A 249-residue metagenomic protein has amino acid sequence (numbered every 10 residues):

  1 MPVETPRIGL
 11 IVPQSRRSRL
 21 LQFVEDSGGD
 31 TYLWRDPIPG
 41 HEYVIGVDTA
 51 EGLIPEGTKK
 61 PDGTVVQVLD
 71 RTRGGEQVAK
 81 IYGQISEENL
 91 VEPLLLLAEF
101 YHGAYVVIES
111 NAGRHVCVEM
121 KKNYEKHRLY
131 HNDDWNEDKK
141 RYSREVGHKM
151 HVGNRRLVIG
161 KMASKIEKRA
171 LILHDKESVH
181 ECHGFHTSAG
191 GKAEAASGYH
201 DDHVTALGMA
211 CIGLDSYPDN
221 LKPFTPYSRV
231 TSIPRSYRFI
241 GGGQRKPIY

Functional and structural regions predicted by a protein language model:
M1-N132, R156, G160, S164-Y249: RNase H-like, metal-dependent nuclease domains and their acidic two-metal-ion catalytic environment used
R128-V146: A generic structural motif
G147-V152, R156: Acidic, Ser/Thr-rich peripheral helices and adjacent loops at domain boundaries
